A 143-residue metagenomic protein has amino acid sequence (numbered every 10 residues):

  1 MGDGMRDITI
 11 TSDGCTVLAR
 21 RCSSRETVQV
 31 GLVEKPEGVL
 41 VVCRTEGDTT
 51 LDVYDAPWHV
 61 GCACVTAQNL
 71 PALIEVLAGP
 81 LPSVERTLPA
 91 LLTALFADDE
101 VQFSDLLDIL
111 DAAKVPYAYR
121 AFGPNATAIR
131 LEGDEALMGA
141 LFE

Functional and structural regions predicted by a protein language model:
M1-G4: Short, Lys/Arg-enriched N-terminal segments with co-localized hydrophobic residues within the first ~10-30 amino acids
D7-I8: N-terminal low-complexity, Pro/Thr/Ser-rich intrinsically disordered segments that act as propeptides or flexible
T11-L40: Amphipathic, interaction-prone secondary-structure segments
R21-V28, G61, G79-P82: Intrinsically disordered, low-complexity coil segments
E37-E75: Intrinsically disordered, low-complexity regulatory segments enriched in Ser/Thr/Pro and charged residues
C64-E143: Low-complexity intrinsically disordered segments
